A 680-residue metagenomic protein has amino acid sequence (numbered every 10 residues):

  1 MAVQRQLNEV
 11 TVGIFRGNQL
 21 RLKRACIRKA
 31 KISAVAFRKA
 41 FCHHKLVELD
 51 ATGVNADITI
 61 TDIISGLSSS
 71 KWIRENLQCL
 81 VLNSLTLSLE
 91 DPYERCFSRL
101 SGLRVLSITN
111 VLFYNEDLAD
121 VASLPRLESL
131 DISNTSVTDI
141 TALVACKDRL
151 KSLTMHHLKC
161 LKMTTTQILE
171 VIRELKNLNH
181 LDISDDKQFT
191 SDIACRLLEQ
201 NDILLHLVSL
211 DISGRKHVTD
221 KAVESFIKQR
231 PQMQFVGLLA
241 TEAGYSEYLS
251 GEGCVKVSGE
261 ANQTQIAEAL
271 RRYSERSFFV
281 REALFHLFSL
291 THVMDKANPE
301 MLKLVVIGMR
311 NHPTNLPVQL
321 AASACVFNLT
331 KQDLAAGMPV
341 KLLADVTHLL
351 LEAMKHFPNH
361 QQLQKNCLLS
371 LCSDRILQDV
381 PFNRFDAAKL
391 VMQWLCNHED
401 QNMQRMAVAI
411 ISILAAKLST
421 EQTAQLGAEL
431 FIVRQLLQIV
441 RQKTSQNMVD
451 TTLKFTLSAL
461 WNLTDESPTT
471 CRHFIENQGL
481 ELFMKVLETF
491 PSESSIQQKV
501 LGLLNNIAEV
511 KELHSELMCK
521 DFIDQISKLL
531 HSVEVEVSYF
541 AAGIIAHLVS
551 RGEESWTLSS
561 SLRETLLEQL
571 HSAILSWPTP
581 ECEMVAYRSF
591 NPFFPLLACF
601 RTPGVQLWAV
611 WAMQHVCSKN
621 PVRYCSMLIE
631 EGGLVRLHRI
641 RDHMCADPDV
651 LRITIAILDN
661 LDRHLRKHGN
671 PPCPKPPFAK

Functional and structural regions predicted by a protein language model:
A2-D91, C96-T109: LRR N-terminal entry segment and analogous cap-like coil->beta motifs
Q4-E9, K29-F37, N55-S65, T86-P92 (+18 more regions): Short, solvent-exposed loop/turn at the beta-strand->alpha-helix junction within individual leucine-rich repeat
C26, K45, D50-G53, N76-V81 (+6 more regions): Conserved positional slot within leucine-rich repeat
R38-H43, D62-R74, Y93-S101, L118-P125 (+5 more regions): A structural signal for leucine-rich repeat
K39, T52, N83, R95-F97 (+18 more regions): Alpha-solenoid helical repeat scaffolds
I73-Q78, S98-R104, A122-E128, K151 (+21 more regions): Alpha-helical solenoid repeats of the armadillo/HEAT superfamily in eukaryotic scaffolding/adaptor proteins
P92, L118-D120, A142-L143, L161 (+13 more regions): Flexible loop/turn segments at the boundaries of HEAT repeats in alpha-solenoid HEAT proteins
D148, D202, P231, G253-C254 (+14 more regions): Alpha-helical scaffold repeats of the Armadillo/HEAT/TPR superfamily
